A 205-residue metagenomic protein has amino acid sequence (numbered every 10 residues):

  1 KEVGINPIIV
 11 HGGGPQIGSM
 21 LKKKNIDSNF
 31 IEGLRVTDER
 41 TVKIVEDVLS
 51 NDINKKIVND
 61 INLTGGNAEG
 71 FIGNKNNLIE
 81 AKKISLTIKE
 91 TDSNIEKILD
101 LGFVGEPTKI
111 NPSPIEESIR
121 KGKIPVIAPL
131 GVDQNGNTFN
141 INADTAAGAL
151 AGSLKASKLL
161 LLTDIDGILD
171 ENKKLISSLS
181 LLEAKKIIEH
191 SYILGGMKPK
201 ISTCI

Functional and structural regions predicted by a protein language model:
K1-I205: Nucleotide/pyrophosphate-binding catalytic subdomain
